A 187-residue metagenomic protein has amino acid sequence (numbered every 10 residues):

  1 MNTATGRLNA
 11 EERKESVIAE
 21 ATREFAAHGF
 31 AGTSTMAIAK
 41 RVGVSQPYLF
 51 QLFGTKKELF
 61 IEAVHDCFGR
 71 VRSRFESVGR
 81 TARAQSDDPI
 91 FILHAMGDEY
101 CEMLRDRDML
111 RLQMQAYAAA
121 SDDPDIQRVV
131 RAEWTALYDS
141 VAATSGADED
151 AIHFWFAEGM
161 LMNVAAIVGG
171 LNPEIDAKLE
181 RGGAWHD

Functional and structural regions predicted by a protein language model:
M1-A4: Short, intrinsically disordered or compositionally biased N-terminal tails of bacterial proteins
R13-S16, E20-E58, E62: Helix-turn-helix
E62, S73-D106: Hydrophobic alpha-helical connector segments
H65-V71: Short, basic, alpha-helical segments at the C-terminal edge of helix-turn-helix-like DNA-binding modules
E76, G97-D98, M114-A118, Y138-A142: Amphipathic alpha-helical segments within well-ordered protein domains
Y100, Q113-Y117, W155-G159: Short alpha-helical scaffolding segments that buttress acidic/His motifs in well-ordered protein cores
L104-D122: Amphipathic alpha-helical segments used for helix-helix packing
D123-D187: Hydrophobic/aromatic-rich alpha-helical bundle segments in the mid-to-C-terminal region
